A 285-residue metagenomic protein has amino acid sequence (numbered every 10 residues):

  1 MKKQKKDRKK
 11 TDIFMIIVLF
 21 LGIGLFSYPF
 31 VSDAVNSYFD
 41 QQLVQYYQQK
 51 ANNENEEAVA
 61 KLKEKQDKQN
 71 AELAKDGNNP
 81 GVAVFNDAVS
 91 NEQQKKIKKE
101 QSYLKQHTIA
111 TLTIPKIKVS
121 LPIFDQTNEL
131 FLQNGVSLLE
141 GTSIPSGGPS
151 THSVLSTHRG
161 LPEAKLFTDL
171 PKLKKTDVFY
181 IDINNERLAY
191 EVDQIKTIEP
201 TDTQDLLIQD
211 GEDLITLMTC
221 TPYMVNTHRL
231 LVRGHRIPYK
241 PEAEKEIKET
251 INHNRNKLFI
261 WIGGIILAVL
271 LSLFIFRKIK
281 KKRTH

Functional and structural regions predicted by a protein language model:
M1-R8, R283-H285: N-terminal Lys/Arg-rich, disordered targeting/topogenic segments
D7-K174, V178-N256: Solvent-exposed, non-transmembrane regions of membrane-associated and secreted proteins
E246-H285: C-terminal single-pass membrane-anchor helix
